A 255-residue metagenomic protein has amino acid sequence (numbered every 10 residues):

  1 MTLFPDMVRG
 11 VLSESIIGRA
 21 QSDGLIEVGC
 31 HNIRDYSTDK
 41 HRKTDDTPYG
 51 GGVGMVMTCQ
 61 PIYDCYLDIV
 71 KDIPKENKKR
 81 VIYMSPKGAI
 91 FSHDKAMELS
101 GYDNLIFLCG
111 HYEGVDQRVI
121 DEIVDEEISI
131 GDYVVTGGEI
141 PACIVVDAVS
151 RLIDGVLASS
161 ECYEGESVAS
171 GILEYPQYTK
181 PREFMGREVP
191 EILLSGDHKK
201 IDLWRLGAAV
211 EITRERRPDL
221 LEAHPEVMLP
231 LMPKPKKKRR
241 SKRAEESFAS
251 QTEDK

Functional and structural regions predicted by a protein language model:
M1, G29-H31, I82, L105-I106 (+1 more regions): Hydrophobic/aromatic beta-strand patches that form the interior of the parallel beta-sheet core in alpha/beta enzyme
M1-D35: Glycine-rich, flexible N-terminal cofactor/catalytic loop recognition
T44-C65: Short, structured active-site "lid" loops
G52, G110, D197: Conserved RecA-like P-loop NTPase ATPase core
T58-H111, Q117: S-adenosyl-L-methionine/SAH cofactor-binding core of RNA-modifying enzymes
V115, V119-E166: Structured adenosyl-cofactor binding patch, chiefly the S-adenosyl-L-methionine
I140, L152-E191: Internal, active-site/partner-interface "lid" segment
P181-K255: SAM-dependent methyltransferases
